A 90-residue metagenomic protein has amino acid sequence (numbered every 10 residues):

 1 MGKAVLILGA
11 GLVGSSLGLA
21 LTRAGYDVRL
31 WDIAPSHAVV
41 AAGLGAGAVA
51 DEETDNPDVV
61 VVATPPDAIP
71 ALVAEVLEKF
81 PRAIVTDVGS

Functional and structural regions predicted by a protein language model:
M1-A50: NAD(P)+-binding Rossmann beta1-loop-alpha1 motif at the extreme N-terminus of oxidoreductases
V28, V85-T86: Hydrophobic/aromatic residues located in beta-strands of well-ordered beta-sheets within soluble catalytic
I33, T64, V88: Short beta->alpha hinge that forms the Motif I/post-I loop of the SAM-binding pocket
E52-I84: Rossmann-like NAD(P)-binding element
